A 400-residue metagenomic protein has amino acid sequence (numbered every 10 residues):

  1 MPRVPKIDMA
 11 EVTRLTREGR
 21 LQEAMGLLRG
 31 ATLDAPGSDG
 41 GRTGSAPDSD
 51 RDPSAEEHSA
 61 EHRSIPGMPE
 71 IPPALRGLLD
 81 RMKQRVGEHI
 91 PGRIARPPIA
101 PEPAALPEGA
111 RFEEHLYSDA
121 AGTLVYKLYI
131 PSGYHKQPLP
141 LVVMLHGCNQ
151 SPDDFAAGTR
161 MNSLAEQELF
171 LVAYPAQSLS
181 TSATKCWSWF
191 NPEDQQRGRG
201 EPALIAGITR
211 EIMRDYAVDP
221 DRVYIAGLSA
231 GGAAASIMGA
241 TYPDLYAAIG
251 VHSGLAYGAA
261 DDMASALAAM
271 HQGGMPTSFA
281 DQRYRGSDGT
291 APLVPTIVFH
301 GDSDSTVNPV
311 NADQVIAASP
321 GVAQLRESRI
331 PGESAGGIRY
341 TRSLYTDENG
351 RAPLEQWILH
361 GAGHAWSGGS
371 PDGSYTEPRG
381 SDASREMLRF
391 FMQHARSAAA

Functional and structural regions predicted by a protein language model:
P2-L141, D153-D154, T159, P220 (+6 more regions): A domain-start/cap signature at the N-terminus of enzymes
P5, Q22, P36-D39, T123-L124 (+7 more regions): Serine-hydrolase catalytic machinery in alpha/beta-hydrolase-like enzymes
I208, N311-A318: Alpha-helical scaffold elements adjacent to nucleotide-binding pockets in ATP/GTP-utilizing enzyme cores
S229, D302, A362: Residue-level signal for short, function-critical loop segments
V298-H300, D304: Short beta-strand/loop motif that positions the catalytic acidic residue of the alpha/beta-hydrolase fold
T306-N311, S367: Conserved alpha/beta-hydrolase "acid-adjacent" motif
G350, P371-A383: Post-His helix in hydrolase/transferase enzymes
G350-W357, G363, P371: Mobile gating loops/cap/lid regions near enzyme active sites that modulate substrate access
